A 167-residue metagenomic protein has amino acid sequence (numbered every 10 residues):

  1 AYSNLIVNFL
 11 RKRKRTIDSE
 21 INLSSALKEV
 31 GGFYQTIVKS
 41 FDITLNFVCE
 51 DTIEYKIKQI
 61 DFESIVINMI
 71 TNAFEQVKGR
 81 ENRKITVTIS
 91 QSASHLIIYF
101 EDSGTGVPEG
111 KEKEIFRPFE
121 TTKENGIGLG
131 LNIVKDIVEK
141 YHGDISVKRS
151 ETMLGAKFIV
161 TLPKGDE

Functional and structural regions predicted by a protein language model:
A1-I37, D42: Conserved DHp (HisKA) dimerization/phosphotransfer helix of two-component histidine kinases, i.e., the long coiled-coil
T44-E54: Conserved catalytic submotifs in the C-terminal HATPase_c
N82-S94: Short beta-strand/loop element within the Bergerat-fold HATPase_c
D102: Acidic ATP/Mg2+-coordinating residue in the GHKL
V107-F119: Short conserved segment of the HATPase_c
G130, V134: Short alpha-helical Gxxx[C/S/T] motif in the catalytic ATP-binding
V138-E139: Detector for a conserved hydrophobic position within an alpha-helical segment of the HATPase_c
G143-D144: Conserved glycine-rich
